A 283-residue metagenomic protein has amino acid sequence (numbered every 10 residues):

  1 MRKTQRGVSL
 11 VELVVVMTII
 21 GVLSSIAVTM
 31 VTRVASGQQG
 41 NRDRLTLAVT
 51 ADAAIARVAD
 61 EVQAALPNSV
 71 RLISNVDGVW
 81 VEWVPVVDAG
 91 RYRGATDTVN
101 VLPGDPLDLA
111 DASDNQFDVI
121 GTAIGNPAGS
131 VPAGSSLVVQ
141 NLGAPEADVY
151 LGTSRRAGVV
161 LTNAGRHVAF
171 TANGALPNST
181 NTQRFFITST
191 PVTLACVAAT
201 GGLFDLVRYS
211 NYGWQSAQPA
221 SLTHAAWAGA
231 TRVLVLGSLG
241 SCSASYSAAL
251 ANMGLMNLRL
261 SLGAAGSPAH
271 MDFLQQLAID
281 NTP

Functional and structural regions predicted by a protein language model:
T4-Q63: Aliphatic-rich helix starts adjacent to a transmembrane/signal segment
T29, V87, R91, S267-A269: Interface-prone segments of viral and bacterial extracellular assemblies
S36, G40, D52, D60 (+4 more regions): Short helix-loop boundary/capping segments at the starts of domains
R44-Y209: Extracytoplasmic beta-strand-rich oligomerization domains located immediately C-terminal to a leader/signal peptide
A198-P283: Short linear sequence signals and composition-biased patches located at protein termini or domain-edge surfaces
